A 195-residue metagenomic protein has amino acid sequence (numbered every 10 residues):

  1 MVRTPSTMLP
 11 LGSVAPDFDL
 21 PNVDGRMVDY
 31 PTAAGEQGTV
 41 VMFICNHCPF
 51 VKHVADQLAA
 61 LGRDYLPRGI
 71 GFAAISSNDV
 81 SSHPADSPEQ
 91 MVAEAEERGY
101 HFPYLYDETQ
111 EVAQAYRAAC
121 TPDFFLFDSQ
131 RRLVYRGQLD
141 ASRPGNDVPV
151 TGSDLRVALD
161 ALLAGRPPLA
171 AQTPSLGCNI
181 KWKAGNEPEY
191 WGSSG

Functional and structural regions predicted by a protein language model:
M1-Q172, N186-G195: Chalcogenol-based redox active-site neighborhoods
P174-N186: A short, charged, Gly/Pro-tolerant segment at domain boundaries
